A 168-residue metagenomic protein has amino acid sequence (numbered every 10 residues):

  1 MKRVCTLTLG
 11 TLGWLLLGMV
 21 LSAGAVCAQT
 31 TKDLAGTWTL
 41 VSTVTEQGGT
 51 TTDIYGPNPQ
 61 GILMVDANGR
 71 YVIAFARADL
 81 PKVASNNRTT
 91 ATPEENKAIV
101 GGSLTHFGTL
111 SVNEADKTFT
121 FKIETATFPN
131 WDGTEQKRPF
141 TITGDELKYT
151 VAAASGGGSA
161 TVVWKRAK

Functional and structural regions predicted by a protein language model:
M1-L9: N-terminal secretory signal peptides that target proteins for export/translocation
L9-G24: Bacterial N-terminal signal peptides
A23-K168: Lipid interaction determinants
